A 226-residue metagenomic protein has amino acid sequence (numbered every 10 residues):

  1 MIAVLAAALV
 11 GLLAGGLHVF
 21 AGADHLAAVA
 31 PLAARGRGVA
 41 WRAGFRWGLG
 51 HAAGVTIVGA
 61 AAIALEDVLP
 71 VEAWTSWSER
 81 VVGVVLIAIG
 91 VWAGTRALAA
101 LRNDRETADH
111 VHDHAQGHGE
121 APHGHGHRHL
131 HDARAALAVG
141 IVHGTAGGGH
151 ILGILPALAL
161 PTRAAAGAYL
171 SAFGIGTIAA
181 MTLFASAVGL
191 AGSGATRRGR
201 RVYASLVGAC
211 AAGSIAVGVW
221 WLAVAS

Functional and structural regions predicted by a protein language model:
M1-S226: Membrane metalloprotein/metal-transporter helix-bundle signature
